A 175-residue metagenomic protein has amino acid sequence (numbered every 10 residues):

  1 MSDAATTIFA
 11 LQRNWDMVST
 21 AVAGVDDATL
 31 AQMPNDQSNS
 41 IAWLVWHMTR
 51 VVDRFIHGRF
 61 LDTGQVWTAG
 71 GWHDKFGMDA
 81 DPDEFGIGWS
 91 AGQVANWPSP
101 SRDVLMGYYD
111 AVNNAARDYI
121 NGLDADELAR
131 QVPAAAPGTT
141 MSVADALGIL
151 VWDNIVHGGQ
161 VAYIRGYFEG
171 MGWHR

Functional and structural regions predicted by a protein language model:
M1-A4, V94-R102, T139-V143: A short, mixed-charge helix-start or loop-turn motif at secondary-structure junctions
M1-I8, A23-D26: Basic/polar N-terminal segments that are highly enriched at the extreme N-terminus, encompassing both cleavable
I8-S19, T29-G88, Q131-R175: Short, contiguous alpha-helical
L11, W15, V22, Y109-A116: Hydrophobic alpha-helical core bundles mediating ligand binding, dimerization, or RNAP-core interactions
D26, N121-D124, R165: A structural signal for long alpha-helical coiled-coils and helix-turn connectors that form the cytosolic signaling
D79-R130, G148: Acidic/histidine-rich alpha-helical segments that form the ligand environment of transition-metal centers
